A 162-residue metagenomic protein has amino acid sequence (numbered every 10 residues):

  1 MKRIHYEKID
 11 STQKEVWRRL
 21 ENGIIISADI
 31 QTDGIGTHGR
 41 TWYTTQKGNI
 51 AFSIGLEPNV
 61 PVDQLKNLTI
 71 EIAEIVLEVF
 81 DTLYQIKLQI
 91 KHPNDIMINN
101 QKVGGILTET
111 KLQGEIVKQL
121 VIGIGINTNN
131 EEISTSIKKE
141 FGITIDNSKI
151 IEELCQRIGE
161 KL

Functional and structural regions predicted by a protein language model:
M1-I86, T144-I145: N-terminal lobe of the biotin/lipoate ligase/transferase fold
T12, F52, D95, G125 (+1 more regions): Residue-level signal for inorganic ion chemistry
D29-Q31, I96, I126: Active-site metal-binding loops of divalent metal-dependent hydrolases
W42-T44, I96, G114: Generic marker of residues within folded, mature protein domains
V60-L88, I98-L162: Long, positively charged amphipathic alpha-helical accessory segments at protein N-termini or as interdomain linkers
